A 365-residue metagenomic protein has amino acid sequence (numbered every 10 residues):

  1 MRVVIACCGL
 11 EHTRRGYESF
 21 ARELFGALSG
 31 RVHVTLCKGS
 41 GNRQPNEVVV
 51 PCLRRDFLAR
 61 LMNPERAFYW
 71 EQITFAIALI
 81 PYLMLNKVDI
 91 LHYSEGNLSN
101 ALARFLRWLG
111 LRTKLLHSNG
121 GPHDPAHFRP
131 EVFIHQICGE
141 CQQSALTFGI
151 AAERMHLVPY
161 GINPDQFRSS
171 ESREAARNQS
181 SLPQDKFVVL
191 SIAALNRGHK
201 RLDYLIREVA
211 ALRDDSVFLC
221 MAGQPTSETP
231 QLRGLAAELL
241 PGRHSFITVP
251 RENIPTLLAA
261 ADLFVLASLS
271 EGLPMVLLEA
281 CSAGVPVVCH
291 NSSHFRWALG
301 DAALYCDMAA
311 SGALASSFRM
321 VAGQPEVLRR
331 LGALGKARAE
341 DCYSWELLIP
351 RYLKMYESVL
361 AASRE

Functional and structural regions predicted by a protein language model:
A6, P183-K200, I206-V209, C220: Conserved donor-binding/catalytic core segment of Leloir-type glycosyltransferases
S40-N42, I192-A193, F218-Q231: Glycosyltransferase donor-sugar binding loop
E71-F75, Y93-L98, N119: Short His-centered aromatic/hydrophobic patch
P230-P250: Nucleotide-activated donor-binding/catalytic signature segment of Leloir-type glycosyltransferases, i.e., the conserved
P250-R251, T256-A261: Short alpha-helical donor nucleotide-sugar binding micro-motif in glycosyltransferases
L269: Aromatic "clamp/platform" in nucleotide-sugar-dependent glycosyltransferases that forms part of the donor/acceptor
L277, P286-C289: Short hydrophobic beta-strand element within catalytic cores of glycosyltransferases and related nucleotide-activated
A303-G312, M320-P325: Conserved acidic donor-binding segment of nucleotide-sugar-dependent glycosyltransferases
